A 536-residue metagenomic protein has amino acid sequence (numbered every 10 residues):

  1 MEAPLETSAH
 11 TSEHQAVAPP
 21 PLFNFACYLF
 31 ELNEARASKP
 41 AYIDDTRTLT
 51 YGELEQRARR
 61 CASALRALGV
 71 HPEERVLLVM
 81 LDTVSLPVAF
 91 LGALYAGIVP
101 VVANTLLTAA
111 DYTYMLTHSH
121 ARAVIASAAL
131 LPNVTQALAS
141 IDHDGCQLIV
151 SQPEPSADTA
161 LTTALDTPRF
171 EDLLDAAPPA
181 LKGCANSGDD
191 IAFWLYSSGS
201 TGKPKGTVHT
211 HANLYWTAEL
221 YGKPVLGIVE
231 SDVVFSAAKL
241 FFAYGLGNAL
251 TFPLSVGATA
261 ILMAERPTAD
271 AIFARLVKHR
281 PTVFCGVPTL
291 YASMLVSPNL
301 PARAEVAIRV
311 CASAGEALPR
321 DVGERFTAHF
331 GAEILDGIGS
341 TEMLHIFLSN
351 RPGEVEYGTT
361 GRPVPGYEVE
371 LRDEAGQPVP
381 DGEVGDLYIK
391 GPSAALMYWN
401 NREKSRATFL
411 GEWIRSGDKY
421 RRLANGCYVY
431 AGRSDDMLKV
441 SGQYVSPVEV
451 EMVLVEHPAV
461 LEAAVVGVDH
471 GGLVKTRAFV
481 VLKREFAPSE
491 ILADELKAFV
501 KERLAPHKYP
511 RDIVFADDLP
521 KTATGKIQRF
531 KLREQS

Functional and structural regions predicted by a protein language model:
M1-L68, P72, A96, D142 (+4 more regions): N-lobe entry segment of adenylate-forming
S38-T83, P87-L91, T108-T113, T117 (+2 more regions): Conserved AMP-binding/adenylate-forming core of the ANL superfamily
L107, V124-A126, G391, L396-M397 (+5 more regions): AMP-binding/adenylate-forming catalytic core of the ANL superfamily
A129-G188, P298: ANL superfamily adenylate-forming
P155, T162, D175-Y196, K203 (+2 more regions): Conserved pre-ATP/AMP-binding loop-to-beta segment of ANL
Y215-S236, F241-T282, S297: Conserved AMP-binding/adenylation subdomain of ANL enzymes
A258, P281-G286, L295-E356, E368: Gly/Ser/Thr-rich phosphate-binding loop
R362-G366, Q377-T408, Q443-V445: Conserved ATP/PPi-binding loop(s) of AMP-dependent carboxylate-activating enzymes
